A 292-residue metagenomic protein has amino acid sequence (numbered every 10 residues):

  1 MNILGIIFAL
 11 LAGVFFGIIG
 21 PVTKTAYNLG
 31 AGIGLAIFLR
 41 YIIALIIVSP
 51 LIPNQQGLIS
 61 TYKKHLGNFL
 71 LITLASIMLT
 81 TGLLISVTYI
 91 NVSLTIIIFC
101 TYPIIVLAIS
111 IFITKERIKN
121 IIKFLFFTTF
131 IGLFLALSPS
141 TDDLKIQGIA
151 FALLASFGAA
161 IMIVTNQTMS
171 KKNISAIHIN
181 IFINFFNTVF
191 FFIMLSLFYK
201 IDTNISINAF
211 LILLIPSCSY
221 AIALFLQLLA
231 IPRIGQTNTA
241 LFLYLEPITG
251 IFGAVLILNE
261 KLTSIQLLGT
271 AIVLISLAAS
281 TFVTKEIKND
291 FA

Functional and structural regions predicted by a protein language model:
M1-L35, L39, T141-T168, A292: Glycine-/small-residue-enriched transmembrane alpha-helix faces in small-molecule transporters and effluxers
I3-F8, G34-P50, L125-T128, A150-L154 (+1 more regions): Hydrophobic alpha-helical transmembrane segments of multi-pass integral membrane proteins, especially transporters
G17, P21, T73, I77-T81 (+7 more regions): Hydrophobic/small/kink-forming positions within alpha-helical transmembrane segments of polytopic membrane proteins
G20, S49, Q55-S93, F99 (+2 more regions): Specific transmembrane alpha-helical segments of multi-pass solute transporters/efflux pumps, especially DMT/EamA
A26, A36, R40, S86 (+8 more regions): Hydrophobic/aromatic residues within transmembrane alpha-helices of multi-pass small-molecule transporters
L39, T95-T101, N166-N187, Y220-L256: Helix-helix packing/entry segments at the starts of transmembrane helices
I47, I52, L83-I85, Y102-F127 (+1 more regions): C-terminal transmembrane-helix exit sites in multi-pass transporters
V48, I118-S138, F191-F192, Y244 (+1 more regions): Hydrophobic transmembrane alpha-helices of multi-pass small-molecule transport proteins
